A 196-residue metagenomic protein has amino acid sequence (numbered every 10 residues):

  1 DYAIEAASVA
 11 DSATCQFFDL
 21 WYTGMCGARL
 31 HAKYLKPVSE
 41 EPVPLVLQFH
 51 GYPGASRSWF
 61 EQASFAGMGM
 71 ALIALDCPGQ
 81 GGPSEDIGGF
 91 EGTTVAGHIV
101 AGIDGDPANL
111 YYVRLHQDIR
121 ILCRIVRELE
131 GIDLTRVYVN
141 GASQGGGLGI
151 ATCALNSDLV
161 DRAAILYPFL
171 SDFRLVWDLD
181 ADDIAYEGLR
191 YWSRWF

Functional and structural regions predicted by a protein language model:
Y2-E40: N-terminal cap/lid segment of alpha/beta-hydrolase-fold proteins
A32, P42-Y52, L72: Short beta-strand element of the alpha/beta-hydrolase
R57, A63-S64, A71-Q117, L175-V176: Cap/lid segment of the alpha/beta-hydrolase catalytic domain
S64-G67, A154: Anion (oxyanion) recognition and catalysis
D76, N140-A142, L166-Y167: Alpha/beta-hydrolase-fold catalytic nucleophile elbow
H98-S143: Gly/Ser-rich "nucleophile elbow"/oxyanion-hole loop immediately N-terminal to the catalytic nucleophile in hydrolases
L148-F196: Hydrolase active-site cap/lid region
